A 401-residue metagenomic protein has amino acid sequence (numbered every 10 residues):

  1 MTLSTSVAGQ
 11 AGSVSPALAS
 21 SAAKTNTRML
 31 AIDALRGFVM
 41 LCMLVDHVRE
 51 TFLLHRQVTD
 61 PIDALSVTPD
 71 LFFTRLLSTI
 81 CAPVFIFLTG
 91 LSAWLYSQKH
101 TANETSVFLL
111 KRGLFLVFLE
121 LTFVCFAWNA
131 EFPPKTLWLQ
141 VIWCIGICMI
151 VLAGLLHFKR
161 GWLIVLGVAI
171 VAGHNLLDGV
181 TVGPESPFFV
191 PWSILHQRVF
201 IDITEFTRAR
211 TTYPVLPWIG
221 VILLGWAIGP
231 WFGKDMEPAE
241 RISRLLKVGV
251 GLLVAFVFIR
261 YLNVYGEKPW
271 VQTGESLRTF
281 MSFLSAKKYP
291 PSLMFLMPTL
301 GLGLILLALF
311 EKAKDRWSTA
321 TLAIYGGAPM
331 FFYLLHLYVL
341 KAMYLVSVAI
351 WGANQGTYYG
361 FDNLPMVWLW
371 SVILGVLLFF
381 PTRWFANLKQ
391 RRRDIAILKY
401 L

Functional and structural regions predicted by a protein language model:
T2-L401: Alpha-helical transmembrane segments and their immediate juxtamembrane cytosolic regions
